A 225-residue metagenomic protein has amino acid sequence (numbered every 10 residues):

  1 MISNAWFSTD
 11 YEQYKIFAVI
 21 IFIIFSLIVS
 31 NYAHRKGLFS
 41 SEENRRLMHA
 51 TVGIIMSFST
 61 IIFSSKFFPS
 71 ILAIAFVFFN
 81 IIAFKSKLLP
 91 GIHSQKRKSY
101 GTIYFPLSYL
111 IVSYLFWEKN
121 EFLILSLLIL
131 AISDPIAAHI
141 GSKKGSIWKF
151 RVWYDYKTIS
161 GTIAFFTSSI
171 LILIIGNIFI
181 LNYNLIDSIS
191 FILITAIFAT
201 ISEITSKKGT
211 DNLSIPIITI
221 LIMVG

Functional and structural regions predicted by a protein language model:
I2-I20, I28-F68, N80-L173, F179-I180 (+2 more regions): Interhelical loop and helix-boundary elements at the membrane-water interface of polytopic inner-membrane proteins
I71-A73: Eukaryotic helix-linker segments that join adjacent hydrophobic helices
